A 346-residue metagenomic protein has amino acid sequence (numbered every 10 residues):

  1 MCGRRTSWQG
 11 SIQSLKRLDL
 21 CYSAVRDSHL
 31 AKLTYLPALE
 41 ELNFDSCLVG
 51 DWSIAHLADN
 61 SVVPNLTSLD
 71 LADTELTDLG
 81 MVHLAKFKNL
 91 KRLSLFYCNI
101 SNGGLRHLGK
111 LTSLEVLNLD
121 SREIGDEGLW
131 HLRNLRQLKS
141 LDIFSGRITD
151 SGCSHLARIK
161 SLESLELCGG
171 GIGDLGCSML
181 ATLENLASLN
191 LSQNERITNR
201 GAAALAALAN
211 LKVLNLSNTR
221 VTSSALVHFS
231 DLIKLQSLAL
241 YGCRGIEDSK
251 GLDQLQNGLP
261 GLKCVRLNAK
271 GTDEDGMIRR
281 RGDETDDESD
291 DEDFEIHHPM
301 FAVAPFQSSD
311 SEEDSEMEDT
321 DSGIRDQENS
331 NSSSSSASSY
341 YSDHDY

Functional and structural regions predicted by a protein language model:
M1-T6, Y22-L30, C47-A55, D73-M81 (+8 more regions): Short, solvent-exposed loop/turn at the beta-strand->alpha-helix junction within individual leucine-rich repeat
R4-R5, R133, R325: Basic polycationic patches enriched in arginine
Q9-Q13, R17-V49, H56-L57, V62-L76 (+1 more regions): A generic tandem-repeat structural signature
S11-S14, Y35-L39, N60-N65, L84-L90 (+8 more regions): Leucine-rich repeat
L15-L20, L39-F44, L66-L71, L90-L95 (+7 more regions): Conserved hydrophobic beta-strand positions in leucine-rich repeat
E195, A209-S223, V227-E313: Leucine-rich repeat domain C-terminal region
D283-E292, V303-Y346: Long, low-complexity, serine/threonine-rich intrinsically disordered regions
